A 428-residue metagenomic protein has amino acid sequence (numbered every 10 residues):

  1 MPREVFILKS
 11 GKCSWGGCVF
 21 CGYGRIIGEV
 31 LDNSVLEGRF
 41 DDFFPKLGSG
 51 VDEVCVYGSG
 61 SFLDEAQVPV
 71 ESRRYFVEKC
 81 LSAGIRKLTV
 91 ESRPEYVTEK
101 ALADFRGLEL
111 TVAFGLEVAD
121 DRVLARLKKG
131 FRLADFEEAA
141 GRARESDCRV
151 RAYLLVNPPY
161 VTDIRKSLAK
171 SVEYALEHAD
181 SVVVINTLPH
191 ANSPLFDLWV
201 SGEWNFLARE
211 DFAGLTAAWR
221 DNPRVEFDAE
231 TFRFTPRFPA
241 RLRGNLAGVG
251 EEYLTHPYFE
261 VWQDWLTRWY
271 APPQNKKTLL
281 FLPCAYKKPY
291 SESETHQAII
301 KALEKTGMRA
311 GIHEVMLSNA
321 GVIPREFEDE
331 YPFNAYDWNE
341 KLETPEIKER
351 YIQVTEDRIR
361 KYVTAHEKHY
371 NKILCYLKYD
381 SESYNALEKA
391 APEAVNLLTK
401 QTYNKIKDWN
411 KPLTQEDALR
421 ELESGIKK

Functional and structural regions predicted by a protein language model:
M1-G38: Canonical Radical SAM [4Fe-4S] cluster-binding loop centered on the CxxxCxxC motif and its immediate flanking residues
R3-I7, D52-G58, L88-V90, L110-F114 (+4 more regions): Hydrophobic faces of well-ordered beta-strands that scaffold small-molecule active sites in alpha/beta enzyme cores
R25-R39, F43, L47-V68, C80-V97 (+2 more regions): Core AdoMet radical
G28, N192-L195, P236-L242, E252-D264 (+1 more regions): Conserved mixed alpha/beta catalytic, RNA-binding, or beta-rich assembly cores of soluble enzyme, regulatory
V77-S82, A134-A152, E203-V225: Alpha-helix-loop-beta-strand connector modules within alpha/beta enzyme cores
D135-S193, A218: Conserved C-terminal portion of the radical SAM core fold that forms the substrate/S-adenosylmethionine-binding
V156-D163, S181-N205, E226-A240: Flexible glycine/acidic-rich beta-alpha junction loops that bind and position SAM and/or redox cofactors in anaerobic
G202-P257: C-terminal accessory regions of radical SAM enzymes
